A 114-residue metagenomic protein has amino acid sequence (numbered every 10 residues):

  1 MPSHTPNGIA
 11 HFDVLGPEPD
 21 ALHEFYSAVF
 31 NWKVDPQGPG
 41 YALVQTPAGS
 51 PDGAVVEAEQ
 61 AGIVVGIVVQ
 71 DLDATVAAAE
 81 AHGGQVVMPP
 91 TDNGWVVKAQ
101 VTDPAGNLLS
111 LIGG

Functional and structural regions predicted by a protein language model:
M1-H23, S50-P51, I63-I67, I112-G113: N-terminal beta-strand motif that seeds the catalytic metal site of vicinal oxygen chelate
M1-T5, V14, V76, G84-G114: Vicinal oxygen chelate
I9-P17, E57-H82, V97-T102: Vicinal oxygen chelate
H11, K33-P39, P89-T91: Conserved catalytic-core motifs of GNAT/GCN5-like acyltransferases
L22-Y26, A79, G106: Conserved active-site tyrosine of GNAT-family acetyltransferases
A28-F30, H82: Residues at alpha-helix termini
F30-I63, L108-G114: Conserved short beta-strand elements that form part of the metal-binding/catalytic scaffold of enzyme active sites
